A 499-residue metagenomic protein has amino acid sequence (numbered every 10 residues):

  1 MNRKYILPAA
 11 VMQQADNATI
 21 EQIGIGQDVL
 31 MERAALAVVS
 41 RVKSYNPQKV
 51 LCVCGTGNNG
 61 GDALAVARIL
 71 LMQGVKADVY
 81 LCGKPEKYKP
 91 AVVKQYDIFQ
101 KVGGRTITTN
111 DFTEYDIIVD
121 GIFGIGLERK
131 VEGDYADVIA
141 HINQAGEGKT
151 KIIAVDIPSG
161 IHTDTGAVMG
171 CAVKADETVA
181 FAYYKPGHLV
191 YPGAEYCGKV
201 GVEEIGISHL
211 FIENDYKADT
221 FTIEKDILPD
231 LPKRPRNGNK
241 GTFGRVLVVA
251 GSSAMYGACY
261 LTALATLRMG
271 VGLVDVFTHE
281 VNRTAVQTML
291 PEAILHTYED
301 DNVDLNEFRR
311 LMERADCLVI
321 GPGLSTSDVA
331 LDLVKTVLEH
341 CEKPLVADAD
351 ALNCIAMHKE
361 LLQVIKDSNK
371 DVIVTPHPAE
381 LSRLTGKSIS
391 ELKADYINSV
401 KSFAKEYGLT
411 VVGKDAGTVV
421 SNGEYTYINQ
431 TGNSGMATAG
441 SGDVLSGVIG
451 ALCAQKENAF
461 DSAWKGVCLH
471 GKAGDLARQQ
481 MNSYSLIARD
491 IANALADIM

Functional and structural regions predicted by a protein language model:
M1-D78, K89, E177, H188-L345 (+3 more regions): Small-residue (G/A/S/T)-rich helix-start motifs and N-terminal tracts that mark the onset
A65-G146, T284-H296, N306-R314: N-terminal small/polar loop signature for handling phosphorylated ligands or for N-terminal nucleophile
Y80-G83, D134-P158, H340-A356, S368: Short, acidic/small-residue loops that bind anionic groups at enzyme active sites
Y96, Y135-I139, A172-A175, V334 (+2 more regions): Amphipathic alpha-helical segments in well-structured domains
T106-I107, M169, G201, T326: Polar low-complexity intrinsically disordered regions enriched in Ser/Thr and small residues
D116-I117, I122-K217: Internal gly/pro-rich beta-alpha loop/helix module that stabilizes soluble enzyme cofactors or their anionic handles
